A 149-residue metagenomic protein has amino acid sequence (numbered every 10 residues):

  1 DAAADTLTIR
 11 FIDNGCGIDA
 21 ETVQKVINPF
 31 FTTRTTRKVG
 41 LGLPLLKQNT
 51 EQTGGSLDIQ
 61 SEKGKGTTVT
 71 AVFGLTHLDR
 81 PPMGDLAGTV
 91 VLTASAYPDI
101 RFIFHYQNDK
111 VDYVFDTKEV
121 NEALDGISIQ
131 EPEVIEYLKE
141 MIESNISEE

Functional and structural regions predicted by a protein language model:
D1-I9: Short beta-strand-loop-beta element adjacent to the nucleotide/active-site pocket used for signaling
L7, N49-Q52: Polybasic/polar functional segments that serve as interface/processing modules
D13: Acidic ATP/Mg2+-coordinating residue in the GHKL
C16-G17: Glycine-rich G1-box
A20-P29: Short conserved segment of the HATPase_c
T33: ATP-binding "lid"/motif region of the histidine kinase catalytic
R37-Q48, P82-L86: Glycine-rich phosphate-binding loop
Q52-E149: Flexible, glycine-/charge-rich segments associated with ATP-binding catalytic modules
